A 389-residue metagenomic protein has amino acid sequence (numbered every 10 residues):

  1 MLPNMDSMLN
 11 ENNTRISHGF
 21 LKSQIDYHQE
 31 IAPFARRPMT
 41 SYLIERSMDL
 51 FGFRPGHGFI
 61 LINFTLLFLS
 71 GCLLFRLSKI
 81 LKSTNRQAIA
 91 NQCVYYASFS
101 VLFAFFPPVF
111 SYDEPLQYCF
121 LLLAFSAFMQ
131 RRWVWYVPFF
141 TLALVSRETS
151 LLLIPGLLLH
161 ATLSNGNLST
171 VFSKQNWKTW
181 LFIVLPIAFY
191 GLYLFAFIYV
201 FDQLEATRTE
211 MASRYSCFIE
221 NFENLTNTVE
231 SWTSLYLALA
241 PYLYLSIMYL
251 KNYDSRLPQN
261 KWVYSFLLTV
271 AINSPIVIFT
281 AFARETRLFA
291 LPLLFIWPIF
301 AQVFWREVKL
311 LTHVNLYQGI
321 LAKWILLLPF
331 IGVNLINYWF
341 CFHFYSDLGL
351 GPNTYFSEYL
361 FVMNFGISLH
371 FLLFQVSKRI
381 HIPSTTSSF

Functional and structural regions predicted by a protein language model:
N4, I31, L159, S173-S255 (+2 more regions): Membrane-lumen/periplasm interface segments of specific transmembrane helices in polyprenyl phosphate-linked
E30-F53: Short hydrophobic/aromatic helix or loop-helix immediately within or flanking a transmembrane segment in polytopic
P38, G56, A88-F120: Aromatic- and kink-enriched transmembrane "portal" helix at the membrane-lumen/periplasm boundary that abuts
L61-K82: Transmembrane-helix motifs of polytopic, lipid-linked glycan transferases
P115-W135, L163, I296-I299: Specific aromatic-rich, kink-prone transmembrane helix
L122-A127, V134-E148, L153-H160, L185: Membrane-interface alpha helices of multi-pass inner-membrane proteins
L257-I278, S388: Transmembrane alpha-helix segments characteristic of polytopic inner-membrane glycan-assembly/cell-envelope
L316-F389: Transmembrane helical bundles and short interhelical boundary loops of multi-pass, membrane-embedded
